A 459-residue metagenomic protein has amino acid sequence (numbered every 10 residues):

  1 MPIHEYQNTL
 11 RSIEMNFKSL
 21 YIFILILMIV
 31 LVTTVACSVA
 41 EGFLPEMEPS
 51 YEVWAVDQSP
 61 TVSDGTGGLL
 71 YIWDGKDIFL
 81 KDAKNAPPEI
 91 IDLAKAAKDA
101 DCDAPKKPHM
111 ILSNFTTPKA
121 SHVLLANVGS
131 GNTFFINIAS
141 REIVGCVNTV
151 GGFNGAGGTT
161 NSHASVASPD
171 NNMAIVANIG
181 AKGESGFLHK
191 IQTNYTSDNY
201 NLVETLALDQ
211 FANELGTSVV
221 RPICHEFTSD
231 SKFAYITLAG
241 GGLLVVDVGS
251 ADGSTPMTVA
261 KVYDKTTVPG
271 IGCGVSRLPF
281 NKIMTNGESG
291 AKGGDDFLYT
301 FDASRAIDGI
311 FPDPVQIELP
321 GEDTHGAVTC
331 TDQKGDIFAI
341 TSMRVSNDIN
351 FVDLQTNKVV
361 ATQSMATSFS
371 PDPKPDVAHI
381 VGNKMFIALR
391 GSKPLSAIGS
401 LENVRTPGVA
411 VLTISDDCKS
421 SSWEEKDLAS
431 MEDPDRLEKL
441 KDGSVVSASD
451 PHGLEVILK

Functional and structural regions predicted by a protein language model:
T9-I24: Bacterial N-terminal signal peptides that target proteins for export
I24-T34: Bacterial N-terminal signal peptides
S38-K459: Predominantly soluble domains enriched in secretory-pathway, periplasmic, or organellar proteins
